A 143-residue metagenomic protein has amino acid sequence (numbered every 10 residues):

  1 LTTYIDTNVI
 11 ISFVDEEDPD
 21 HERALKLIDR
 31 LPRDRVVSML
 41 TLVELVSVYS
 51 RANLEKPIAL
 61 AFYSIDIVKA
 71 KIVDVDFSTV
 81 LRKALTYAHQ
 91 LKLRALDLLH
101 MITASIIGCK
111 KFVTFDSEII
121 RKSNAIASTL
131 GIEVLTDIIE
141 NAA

Functional and structural regions predicted by a protein language model:
L1-V37, R51-L60, T129, L135-A143: Short, well-structured N-terminal submotif of metal-dependent ribonuclease cores
T2, I106-A143: Acidic, PIN/NYN-like endoribonuclease modules and their adjacent C-terminal/linker elements
I10-I11, L42, I119-I120: A generic structural signal for short hydrophobic patches within well-formed alpha-helices
N53-F77: Helix-adjacent hinge/juxtasegments
K71-K122: Active-site neighborhoods of divalent-metal-dependent phosphate/nucleic-acid chemistry enzymes
